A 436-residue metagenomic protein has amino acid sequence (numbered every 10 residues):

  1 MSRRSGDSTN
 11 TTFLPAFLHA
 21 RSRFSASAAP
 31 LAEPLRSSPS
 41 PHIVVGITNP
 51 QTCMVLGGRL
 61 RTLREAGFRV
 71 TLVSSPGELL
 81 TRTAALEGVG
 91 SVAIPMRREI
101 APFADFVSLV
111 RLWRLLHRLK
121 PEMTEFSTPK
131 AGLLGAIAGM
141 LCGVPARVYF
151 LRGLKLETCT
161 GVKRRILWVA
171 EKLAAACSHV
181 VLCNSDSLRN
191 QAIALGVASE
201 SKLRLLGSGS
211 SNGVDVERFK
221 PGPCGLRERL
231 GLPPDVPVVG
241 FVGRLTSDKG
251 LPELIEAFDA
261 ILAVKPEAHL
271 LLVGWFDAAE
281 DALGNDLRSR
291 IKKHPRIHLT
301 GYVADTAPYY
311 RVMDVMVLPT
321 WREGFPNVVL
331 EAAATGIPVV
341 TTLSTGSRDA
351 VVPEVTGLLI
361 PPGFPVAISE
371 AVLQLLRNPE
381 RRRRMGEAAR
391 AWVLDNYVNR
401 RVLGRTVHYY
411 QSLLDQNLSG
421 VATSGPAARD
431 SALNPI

Functional and structural regions predicted by a protein language model:
A28, R111, V216-L232, N285-R288: A short helix/loop element that forms part of the nucleotide-sugar donor recognition site in Leloir-type
C53-R61, P237, F241-A260, V366: A conserved mid-protein helix/loop that constitutes part of the nucleotide-sugar donor-binding site
V92-A93, K172-C224: Donor nucleotide-sugar binding/catalytic pocket of nucleotide-sugar-dependent glycosyltransferases
G139, Q374, R381-N396, V402-H408: A short, well-ordered alpha-helix in the C-terminal region of glycosyltransferases
G284-G301: Nucleotide-activated donor-binding/catalytic signature segment of Leloir-type glycosyltransferases, i.e., the conserved
Y302, W321: Aromatic "clamp/platform" in nucleotide-sugar-dependent glycosyltransferases that forms part of the donor/acceptor
V329, P338-T341, V351: Short hydrophobic beta-strand element within catalytic cores of glycosyltransferases and related nucleotide-activated
P353-E354, L358-P365, Q374-E380: Conserved acidic donor-binding segment of nucleotide-sugar-dependent glycosyltransferases
